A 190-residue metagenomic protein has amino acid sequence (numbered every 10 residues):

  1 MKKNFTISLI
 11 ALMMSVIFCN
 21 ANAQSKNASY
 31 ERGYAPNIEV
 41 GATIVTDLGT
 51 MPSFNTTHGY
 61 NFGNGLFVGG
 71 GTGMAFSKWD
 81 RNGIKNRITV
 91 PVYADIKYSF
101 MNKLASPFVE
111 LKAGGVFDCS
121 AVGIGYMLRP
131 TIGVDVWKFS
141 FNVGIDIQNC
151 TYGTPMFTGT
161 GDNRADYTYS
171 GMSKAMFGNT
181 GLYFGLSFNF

Functional and structural regions predicted by a protein language model:
M1-A28, L186, F190: Bacterial Sec-dependent N-terminal signal peptides
I17-F18, W79, Y152: A short hydrophobic/aromatic micro-motif that marks alpha-helical segments and, especially, helix-coil
N20-I38, N163-R164: Sec-dependent signal peptide cleavage junction
R32, A42-I44, L48, P52-V143 (+1 more regions): Gram-negative (and chloroplast) outer-membrane scaffold detector with strong preference for beta-barrel transmembrane
N37, Y93, Y183-G185: Beta-strand secondary-structure signal
N37-G41, G114, R164-S170: Extracytoplasmic loops and strand-loop junctions of Gram-negative outer membrane beta-barrel proteins
A75, G125-F190: Predominantly the C-terminal beta-signal and adjacent terminal strand-loop region of outer-membrane beta-barrel
